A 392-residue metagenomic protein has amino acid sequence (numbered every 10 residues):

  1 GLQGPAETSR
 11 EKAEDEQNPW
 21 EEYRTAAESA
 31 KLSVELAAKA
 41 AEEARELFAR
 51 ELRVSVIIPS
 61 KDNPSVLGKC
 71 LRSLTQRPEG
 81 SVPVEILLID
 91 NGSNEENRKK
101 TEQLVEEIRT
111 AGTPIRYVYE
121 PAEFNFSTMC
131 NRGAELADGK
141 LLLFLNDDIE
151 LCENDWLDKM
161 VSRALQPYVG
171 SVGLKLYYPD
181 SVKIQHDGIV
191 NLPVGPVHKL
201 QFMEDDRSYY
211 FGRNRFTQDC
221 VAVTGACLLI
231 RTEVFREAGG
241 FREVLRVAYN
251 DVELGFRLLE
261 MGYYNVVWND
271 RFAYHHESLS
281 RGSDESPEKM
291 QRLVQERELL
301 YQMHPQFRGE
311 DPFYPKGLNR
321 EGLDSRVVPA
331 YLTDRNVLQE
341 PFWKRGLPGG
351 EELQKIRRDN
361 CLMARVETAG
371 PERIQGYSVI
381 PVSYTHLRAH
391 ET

Functional and structural regions predicted by a protein language model:
G1-L52, L293-E298, Q306-E367: Non-catalytic membrane-proximal stalk/linker segments that position and tether the catalytic domains
T75-Y119: Acidic donor-binding segment of Leloir-type glycosyltransferases
E120-A137: Glycine-rich, basic loop-to-helix element that forms the pyrophosphate-binding segment of sugar-nucleotide handling
S127-T128, P193-I230: A recurrent flexible, glycine/aromatic-enriched loop bordering the glycosyltransferase active site that acts as
L142: Short aromatic/hydrophobic "clamp" motif used to bind/position activated sugar donors
E153-P193: Conserved donor NDP-sugar-binding/catalytic core segment of glycosyltransferases
W156-M160, D219-G239, V244-F272: A short, conserved alpha-helix in the catalytic core of glycosyltransferases
T385-T392: Conserved small/polar residues in nucleotide/adenosyl-binding loops
